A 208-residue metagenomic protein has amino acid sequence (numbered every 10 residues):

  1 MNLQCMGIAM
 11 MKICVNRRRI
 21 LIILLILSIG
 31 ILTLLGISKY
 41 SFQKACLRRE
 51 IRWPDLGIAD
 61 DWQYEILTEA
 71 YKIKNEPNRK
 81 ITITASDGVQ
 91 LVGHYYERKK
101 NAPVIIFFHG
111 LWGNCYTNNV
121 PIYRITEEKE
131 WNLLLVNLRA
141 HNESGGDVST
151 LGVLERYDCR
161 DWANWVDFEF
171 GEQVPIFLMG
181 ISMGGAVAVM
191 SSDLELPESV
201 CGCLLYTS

Functional and structural regions predicted by a protein language model:
G30-I83: An N-terminal hydrophobic leader/cap segment in hydrolases
A102-G110: Short beta-strand element of the alpha/beta-hydrolase
W112-R124: The serine-hydrolase catalytic nucleophile loop
T126-G145: Conserved alpha/beta-hydrolase
T150-F170: Alpha/beta-hydrolase active-site loop
E172-I181: Alpha/beta-hydrolase fold nucleophile elbow
G185-L196: Short glycine-enriched nucleophile-adjacent loop and the immediately C-terminal alpha-helix near the catalytic center
Y206-T207: Conserved small/polar residues in nucleotide/adenosyl-binding loops
